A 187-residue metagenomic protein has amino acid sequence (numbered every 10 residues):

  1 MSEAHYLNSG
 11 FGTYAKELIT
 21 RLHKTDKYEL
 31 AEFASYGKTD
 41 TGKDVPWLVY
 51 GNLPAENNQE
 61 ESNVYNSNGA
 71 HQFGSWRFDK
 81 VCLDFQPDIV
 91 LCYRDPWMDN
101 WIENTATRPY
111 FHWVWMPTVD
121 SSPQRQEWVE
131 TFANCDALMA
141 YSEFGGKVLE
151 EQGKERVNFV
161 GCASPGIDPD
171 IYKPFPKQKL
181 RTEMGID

Functional and structural regions predicted by a protein language model:
M1-T41, V45, F85, A137: N-terminal subdomain of nucleotide-sugar transferases
E3, S35, T118, E143 (+1 more regions): Cofactor-binding loop segments of dinucleotide-utilizing enzymes, especially the Rossmann-like FAD- and NAD(P)+-binding
H5-Y6, G37, W97, D120 (+1 more regions): Short, glycine/serine-rich, charged loops/turns that create anion-binding and catalytic segments at active sites
E29-A31, W113, V157-V160: Hydrophobic anchor at the start of a short beta-strand that flanks the dinucleotide cofactor-binding loop
F33, Y50, V160-A163: Hydrophobic residues at beta-strand termini and immediately following loops that shape nucleotide-binding pockets
G42-A137, E143-K147: Extended catalytic core of nucleotide-activated donor transferases of GT-like folds
D136-F175: Donor nucleotide-sugar binding/catalytic pocket of nucleotide-sugar-dependent glycosyltransferases
Y172-I186: A short helix/loop element that forms part of the nucleotide-sugar donor recognition site in Leloir-type
